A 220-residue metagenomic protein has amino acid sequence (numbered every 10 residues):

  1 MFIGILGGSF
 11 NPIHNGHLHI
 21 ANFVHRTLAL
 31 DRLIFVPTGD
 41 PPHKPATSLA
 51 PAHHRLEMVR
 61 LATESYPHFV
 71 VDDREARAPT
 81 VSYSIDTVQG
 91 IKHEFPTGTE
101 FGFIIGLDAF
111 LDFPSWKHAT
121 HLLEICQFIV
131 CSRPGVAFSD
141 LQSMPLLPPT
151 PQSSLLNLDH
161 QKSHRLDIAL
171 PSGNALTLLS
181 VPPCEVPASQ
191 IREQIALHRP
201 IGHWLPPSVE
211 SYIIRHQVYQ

Functional and structural regions predicted by a protein language model:
M1-Q220: Nucleotidyltransferase catalytic core that binds NTPs
